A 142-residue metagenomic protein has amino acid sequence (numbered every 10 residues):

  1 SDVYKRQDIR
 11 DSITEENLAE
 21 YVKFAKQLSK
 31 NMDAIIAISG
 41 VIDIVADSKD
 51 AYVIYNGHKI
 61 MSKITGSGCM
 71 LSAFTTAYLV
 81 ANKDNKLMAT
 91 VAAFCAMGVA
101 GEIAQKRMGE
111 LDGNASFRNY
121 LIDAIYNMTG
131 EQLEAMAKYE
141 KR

Functional and structural regions predicted by a protein language model:
D2-Y4: Short, small-residue-biased leader/transition segments that mark boundaries at the very start of proteins
R6-A19: Flexible, glycine/proline-enriched loop segments at strand-loop-helix junctions that form or flank small-ligand binding
Y21-S62: Conserved phosphate-donor
N31-D33, S67, K83-L87: Short coil/turn connectors at secondary-structure junctions
H58-T75, K86: Short glycine/threonine-rich catalytic loop with a Thr-x-Gly-x-Asp
T76-S116: Conserved post-catalytic alpha-helical subdomain immediately downstream of the catalytic base and nucleotide-binding
V99-R142: Charged C-terminal helix
